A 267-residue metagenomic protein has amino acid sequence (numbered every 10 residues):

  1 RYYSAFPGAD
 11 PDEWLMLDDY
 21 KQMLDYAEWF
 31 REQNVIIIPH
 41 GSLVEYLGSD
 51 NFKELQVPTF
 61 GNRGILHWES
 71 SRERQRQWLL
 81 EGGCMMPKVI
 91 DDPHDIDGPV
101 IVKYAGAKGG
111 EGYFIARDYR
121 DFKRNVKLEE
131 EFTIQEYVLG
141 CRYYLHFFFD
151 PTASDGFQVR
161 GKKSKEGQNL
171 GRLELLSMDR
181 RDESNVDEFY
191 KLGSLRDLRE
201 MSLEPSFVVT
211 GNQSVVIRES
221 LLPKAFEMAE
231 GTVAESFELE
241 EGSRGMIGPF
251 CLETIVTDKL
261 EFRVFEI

Functional and structural regions predicted by a protein language model:
R1-T59: ATP-binding N-terminal substructure of ATP-dependent carboxylate-amine bond-forming enzymes
F52-D121: A conserved helix-loop-beta module that forms one wall/lid of the active-site cleft in ATP-utilizing catalytic domains
I101-K103, H146-F147, L260-I267: A short beta-strand motif that forms the metal-chelation/ATP-contact edge of phosphoryl-transfer active sites
G106-K108, Y137-C141, S243-G248: A short catalytic or substrate-binding loop motif that flags glycine-/basic-rich loops and adjacent residues that bind
Y113-R117, F148-D150, R218, T257: Short beta-strand-to-turn element immediately C-terminal to the catalytic PLP-Schiff-base lysine in fold type I
Y144-F148, E253: Short beta-strand scaffold segments in enzyme catalytic cores
F147-F237: ATP-dependent carboxylate/phosphate-activation module, predominantly the ATP-grasp catalytic core and closely related
V233-I267: Conserved metal-phosphate-binding beta-hairpin within the catalytic cores of diverse ATP-dependent phosphoryl-transfer
